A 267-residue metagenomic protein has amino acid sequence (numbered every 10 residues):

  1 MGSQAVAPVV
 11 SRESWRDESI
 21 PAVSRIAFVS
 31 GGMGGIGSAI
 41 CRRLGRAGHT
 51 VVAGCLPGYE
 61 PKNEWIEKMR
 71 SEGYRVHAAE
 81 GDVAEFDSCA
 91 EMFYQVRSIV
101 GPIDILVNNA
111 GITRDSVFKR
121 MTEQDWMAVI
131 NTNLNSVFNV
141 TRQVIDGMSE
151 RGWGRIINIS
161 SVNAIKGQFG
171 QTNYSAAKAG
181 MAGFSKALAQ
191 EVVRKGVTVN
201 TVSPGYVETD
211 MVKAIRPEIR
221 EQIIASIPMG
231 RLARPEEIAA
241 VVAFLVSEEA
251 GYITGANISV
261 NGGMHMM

Functional and structural regions predicted by a protein language model:
M33-G34: Conserved glycine-rich cofactor-binding loop
H49-E64: Conserved glycine-rich Rossmann-like NAD(P)H-binding loop of the short-chain dehydrogenase/reductase
V117-F118, D125-I130, V212, I223: Substrate-binding pocket helix/loop in short-chain dehydrogenase/reductase
T141, A177, S185: Active-site helix of classical SDR
D146, Q190-E191, G251: Alpha-helical segment proximal to the catalytic Tyr-Lys
S161: Residue(s) in the substrate-gating loop at a strand-loop-helix junction that position the organic substrate next
V193, T198, I253-G255, N261: Short, small/polar-rich loop/turn modules that mediate ligand/substrate recognition or access, typified
